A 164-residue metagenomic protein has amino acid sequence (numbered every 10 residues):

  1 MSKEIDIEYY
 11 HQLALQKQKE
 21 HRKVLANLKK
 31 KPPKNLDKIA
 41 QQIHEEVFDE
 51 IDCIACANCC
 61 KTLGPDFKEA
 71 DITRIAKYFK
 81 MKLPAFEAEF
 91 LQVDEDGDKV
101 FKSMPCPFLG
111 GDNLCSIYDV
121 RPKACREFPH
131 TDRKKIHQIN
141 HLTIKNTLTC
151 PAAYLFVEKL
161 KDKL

Functional and structural regions predicted by a protein language model:
M1-L164: Short loop/turn segments that flank or connect secondary-structure elements
